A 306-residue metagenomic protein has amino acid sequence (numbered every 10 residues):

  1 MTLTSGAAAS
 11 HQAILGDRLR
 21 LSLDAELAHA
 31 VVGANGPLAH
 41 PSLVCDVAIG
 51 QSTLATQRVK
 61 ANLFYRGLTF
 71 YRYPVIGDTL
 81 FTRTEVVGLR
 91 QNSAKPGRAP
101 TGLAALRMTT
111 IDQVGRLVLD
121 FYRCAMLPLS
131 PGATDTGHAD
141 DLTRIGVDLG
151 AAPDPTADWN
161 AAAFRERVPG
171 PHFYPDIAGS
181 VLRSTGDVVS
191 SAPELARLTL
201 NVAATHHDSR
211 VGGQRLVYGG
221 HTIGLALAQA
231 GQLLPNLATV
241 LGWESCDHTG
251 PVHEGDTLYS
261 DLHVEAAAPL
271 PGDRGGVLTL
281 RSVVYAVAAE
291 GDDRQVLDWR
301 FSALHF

Functional and structural regions predicted by a protein language model:
M1-V31, R90, P128-G213, S302: Non-catalytic linker/capping segments at the edges of enzyme domains
L3, L38, L68, P74 (+7 more regions): Hydrophobic beta-strand core residues of beta-sandwich domains
H29-A39, L43-L89, H221-E265: Hydrophobic beta-strand-centered segment that forms part of the acyl-chain substrate-binding groove
C45, Y65, M108, N160 (+4 more regions): Aromatic/pi-system hotspot detector in well-structured domains
I76-A157, E254, D261-F306: HotDog/MaoC-like acyl-thioester-processing domains
G213-G219: A loop-to-helix transmembrane entry motif
